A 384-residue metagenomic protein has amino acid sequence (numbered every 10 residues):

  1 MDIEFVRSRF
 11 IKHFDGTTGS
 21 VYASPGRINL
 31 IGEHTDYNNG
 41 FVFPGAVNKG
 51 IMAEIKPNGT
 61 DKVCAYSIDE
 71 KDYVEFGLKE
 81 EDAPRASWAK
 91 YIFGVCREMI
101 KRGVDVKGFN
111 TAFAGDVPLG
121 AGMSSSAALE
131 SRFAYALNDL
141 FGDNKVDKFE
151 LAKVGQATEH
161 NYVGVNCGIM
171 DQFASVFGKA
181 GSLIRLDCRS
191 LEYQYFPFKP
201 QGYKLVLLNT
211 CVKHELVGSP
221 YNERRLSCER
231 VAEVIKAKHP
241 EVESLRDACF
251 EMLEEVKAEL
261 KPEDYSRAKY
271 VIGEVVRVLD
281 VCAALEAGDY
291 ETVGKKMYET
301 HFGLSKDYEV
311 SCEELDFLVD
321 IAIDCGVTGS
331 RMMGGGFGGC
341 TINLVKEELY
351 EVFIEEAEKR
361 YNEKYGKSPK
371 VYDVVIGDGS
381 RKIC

Functional and structural regions predicted by a protein language model:
M1-R27, M52-R85, S182-G329, L344-C384: C-terminal nucleotide
M1-Y22, I28, G32, Y37-F41 (+5 more regions): Gly/Ser-rich oxyanion-binding loop with an adjacent helix/lid that shapes the negatively charged ligand pocket
N39-A46, R224-R225: Short Gly/aromatic-enriched secondary-structure transition segments
P44-A46, E54-P57, R102-G103: Short, charge-rich binding segments
T111-F113, L208-T210, T341: A structural signal for short, well-ordered beta-strand segments
A128, C340-L344: FabD-like malonyl-/acyl-CoA
F337: Glycine-rich phosphate-binding loop
